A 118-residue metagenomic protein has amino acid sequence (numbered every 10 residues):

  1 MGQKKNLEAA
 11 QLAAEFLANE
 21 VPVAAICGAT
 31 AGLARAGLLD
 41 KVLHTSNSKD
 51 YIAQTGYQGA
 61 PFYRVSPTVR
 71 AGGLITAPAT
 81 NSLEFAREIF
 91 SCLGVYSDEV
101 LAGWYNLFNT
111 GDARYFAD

Functional and structural regions predicted by a protein language model:
M1-D118: Active-site-adjacent pocket-lining segments in enzyme domains
